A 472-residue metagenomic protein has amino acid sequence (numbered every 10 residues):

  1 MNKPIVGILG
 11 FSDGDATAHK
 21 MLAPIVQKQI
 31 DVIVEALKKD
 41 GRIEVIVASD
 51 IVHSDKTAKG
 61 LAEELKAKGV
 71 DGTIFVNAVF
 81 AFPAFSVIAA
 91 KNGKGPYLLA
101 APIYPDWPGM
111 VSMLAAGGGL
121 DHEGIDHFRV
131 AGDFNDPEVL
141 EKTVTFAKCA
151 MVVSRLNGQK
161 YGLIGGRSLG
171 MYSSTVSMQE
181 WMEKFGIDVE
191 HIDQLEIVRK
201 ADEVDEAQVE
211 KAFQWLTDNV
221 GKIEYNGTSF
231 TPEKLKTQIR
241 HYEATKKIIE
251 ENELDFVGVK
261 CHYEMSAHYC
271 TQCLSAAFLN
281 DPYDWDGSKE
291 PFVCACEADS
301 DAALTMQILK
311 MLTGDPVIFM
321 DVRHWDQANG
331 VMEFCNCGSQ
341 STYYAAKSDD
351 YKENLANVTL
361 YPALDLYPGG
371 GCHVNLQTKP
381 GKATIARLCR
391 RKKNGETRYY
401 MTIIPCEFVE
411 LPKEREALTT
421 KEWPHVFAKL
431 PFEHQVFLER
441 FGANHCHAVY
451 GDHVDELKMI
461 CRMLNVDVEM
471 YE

Functional and structural regions predicted by a protein language model:
M1-I51, S173-E224: N-terminal glycine-rich anion-binding loop in soluble enzyme alpha/beta folds
I8, K148-E180, K184-I187, A328-N354: Conserved anion/nucleotide-ligand pocket segment
A48-K91, D205-N252: N-terminal small/polar loop signature for handling phosphorylated ligands or for N-terminal nucleophile
I51-N157, S168-G170: Cofactor- and metal-binding active-site motifs of prokaryotic enzymes that mediate redox/radical or nucleophilic
A81-K94, S266-D284, H425-K429: Short Gly/Thr/Asp-enriched flexible loops that form oxyanion-binding sites at enzyme active sites
W215, N219-L312: Long, internal scaffold/assembly segments composed of regular secondary structure
G258-S266, D321-S339: A glycine-rich phosphate-binding loop feature that marks nucleotide/adenosyl-phosphate handling sites
T359-E472: Extended hydrophobic packing segments that form well-structured cores
